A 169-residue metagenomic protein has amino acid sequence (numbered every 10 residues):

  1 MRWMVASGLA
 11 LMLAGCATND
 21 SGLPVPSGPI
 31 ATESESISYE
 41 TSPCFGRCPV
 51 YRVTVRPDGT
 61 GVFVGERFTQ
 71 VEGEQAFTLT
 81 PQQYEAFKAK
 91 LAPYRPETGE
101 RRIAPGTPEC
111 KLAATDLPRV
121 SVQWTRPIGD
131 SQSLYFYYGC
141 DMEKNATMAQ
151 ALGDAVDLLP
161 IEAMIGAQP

Functional and structural regions predicted by a protein language model:
R2-S7: Sec-dependent signal peptide recognition, specifically the positively charged N-region followed immediately by
L13-G15: C-terminal motif of bacterial Sec signal peptides marking the signal peptidase cleavage site
A17-F45, E97-P169: Short, well-ordered, aromatic-rich surface patches in folded extracellular/luminal domains
P26-V71, A76: N-terminal secretory signal peptides
V55-G59, T78-A89, W124-S131: A short, structured loop/turn motif at beta-sheet edges
V55-T60, E74, Q82-Q83, E97-T98 (+2 more regions): Short, low-complexity, polar/charged sequence segments that are solvent-exposed and flexible
F63-E100: A short-motif feature that recognizes glycine-rich, charge-decorated loops that bind or process nucleotide phosphates
